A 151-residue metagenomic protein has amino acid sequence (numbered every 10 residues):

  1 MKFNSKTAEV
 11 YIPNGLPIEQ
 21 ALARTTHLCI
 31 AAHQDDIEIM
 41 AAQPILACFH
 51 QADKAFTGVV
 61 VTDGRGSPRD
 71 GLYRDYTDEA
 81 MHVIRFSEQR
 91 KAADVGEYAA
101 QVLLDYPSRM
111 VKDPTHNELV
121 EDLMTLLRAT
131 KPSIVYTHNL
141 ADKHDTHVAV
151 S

Functional and structural regions predicted by a protein language model:
M1-T130: Active-site rim/loop-helix segments in enzyme catalytic domains that contact anionic ligands
Y98, L126-A141, S151: Proline-aspartate-enriched helix->loop->beta-strand connector
T115-L119, D142-S151: Short Gly/Thr/Asp-enriched flexible loops that form oxyanion-binding sites at enzyme active sites
